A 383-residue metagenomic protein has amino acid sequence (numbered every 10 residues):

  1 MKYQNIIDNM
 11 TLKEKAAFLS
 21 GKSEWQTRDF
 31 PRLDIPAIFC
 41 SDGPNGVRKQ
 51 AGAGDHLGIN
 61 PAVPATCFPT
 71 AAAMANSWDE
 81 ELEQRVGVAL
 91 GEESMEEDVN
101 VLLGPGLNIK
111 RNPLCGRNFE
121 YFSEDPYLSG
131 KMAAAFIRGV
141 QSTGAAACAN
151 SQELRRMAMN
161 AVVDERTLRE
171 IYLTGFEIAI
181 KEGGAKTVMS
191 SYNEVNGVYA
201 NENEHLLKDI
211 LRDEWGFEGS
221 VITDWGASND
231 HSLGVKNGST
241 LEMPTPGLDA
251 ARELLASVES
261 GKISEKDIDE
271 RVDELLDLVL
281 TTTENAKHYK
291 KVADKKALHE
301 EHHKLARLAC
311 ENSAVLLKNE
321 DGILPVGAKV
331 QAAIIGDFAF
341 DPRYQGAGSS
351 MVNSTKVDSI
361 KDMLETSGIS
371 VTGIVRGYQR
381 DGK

Functional and structural regions predicted by a protein language model:
M1-K383: Glycoside hydrolase catalytic-domain context in secreted enzymes
